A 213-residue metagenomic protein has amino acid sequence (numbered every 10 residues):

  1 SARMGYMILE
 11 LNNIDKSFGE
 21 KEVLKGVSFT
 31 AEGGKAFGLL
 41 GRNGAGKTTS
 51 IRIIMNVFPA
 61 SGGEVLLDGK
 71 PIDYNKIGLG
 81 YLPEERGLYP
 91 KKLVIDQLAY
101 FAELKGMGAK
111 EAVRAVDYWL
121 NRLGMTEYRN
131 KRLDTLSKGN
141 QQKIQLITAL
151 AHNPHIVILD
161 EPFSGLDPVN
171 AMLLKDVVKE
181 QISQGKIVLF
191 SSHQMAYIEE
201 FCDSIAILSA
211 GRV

Functional and structural regions predicted by a protein language model:
G63-I77: Conserved ABC transporter NBD signature motif
A99, E103, K110-Y128: Conserved ABC ATPase "signature" region
R132-L136: Conserved ABC ATPase signature
V157-D160: Catalytic Walker B motif of ABC-type/P-loop ATPase nucleotide-binding domains
I198-E200: A short, surface-exposed alpha-helical micro-motif characterized by mixed small hydrophobic and charged/polar residues
